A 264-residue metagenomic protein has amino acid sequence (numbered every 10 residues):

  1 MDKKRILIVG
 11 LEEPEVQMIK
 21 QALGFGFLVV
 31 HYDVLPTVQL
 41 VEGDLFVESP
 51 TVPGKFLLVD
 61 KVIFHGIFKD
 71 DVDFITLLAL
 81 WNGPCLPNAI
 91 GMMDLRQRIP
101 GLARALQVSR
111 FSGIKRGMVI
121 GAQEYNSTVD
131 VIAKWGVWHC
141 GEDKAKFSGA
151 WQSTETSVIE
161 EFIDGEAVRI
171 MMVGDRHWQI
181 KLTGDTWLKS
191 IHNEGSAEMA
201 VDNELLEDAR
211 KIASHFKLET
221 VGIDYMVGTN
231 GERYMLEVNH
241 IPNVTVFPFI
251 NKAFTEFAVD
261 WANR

Functional and structural regions predicted by a protein language model:
D2-I8: Extreme N-terminal starter segment of soluble prokaryotic enzymes
G10-I120: Conserved N-proximal alpha/beta basic substrate-recognition cap immediately N-terminal to, or forming the N-lobe
S112-V131, W135: Rossmann-like NAD(P)H-binding beta-loop-alpha module
D130-I132, S157-I159, T220-D224: A short linear hydrophobic-aromatic micro-motif
V131, W178, Y234-E237: Protein kinase-like catalytic core scaffold
G136-F216: Phosphate-binding site of ATP-dependent enzymes
R169, D224-M226: Short, surface-exposed charged micro-motifs
L218, V227-R264: C-terminal active-site "lid" helix and adjoining low-complexity regulatory extension at the edge of ATP-using catalytic
